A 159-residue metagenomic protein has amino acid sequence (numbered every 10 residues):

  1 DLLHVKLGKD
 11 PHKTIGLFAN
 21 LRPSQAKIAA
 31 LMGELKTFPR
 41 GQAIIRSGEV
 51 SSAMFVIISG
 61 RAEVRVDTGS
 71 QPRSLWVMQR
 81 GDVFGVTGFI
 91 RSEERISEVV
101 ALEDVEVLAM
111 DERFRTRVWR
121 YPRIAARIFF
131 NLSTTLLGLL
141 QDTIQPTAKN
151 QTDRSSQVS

Functional and structural regions predicted by a protein language model:
D1-S159: Cytosolic regulatory regions built on CNB/CRP/Popeye-like sensor folds
